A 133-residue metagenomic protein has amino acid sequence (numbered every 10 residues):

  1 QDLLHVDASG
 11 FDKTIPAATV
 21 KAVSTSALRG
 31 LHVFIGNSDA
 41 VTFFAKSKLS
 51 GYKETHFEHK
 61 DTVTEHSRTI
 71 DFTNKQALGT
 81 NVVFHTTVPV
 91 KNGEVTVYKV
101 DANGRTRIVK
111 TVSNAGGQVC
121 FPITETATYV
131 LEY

Functional and structural regions predicted by a protein language model:
Q1-T96, D101: Proteolytic processing hotspots in large secreted/extracellular or virion-associated proteins and select intracellular
K75-Y133: Proteolytic-maturation and junctional protease-sensitive modules
